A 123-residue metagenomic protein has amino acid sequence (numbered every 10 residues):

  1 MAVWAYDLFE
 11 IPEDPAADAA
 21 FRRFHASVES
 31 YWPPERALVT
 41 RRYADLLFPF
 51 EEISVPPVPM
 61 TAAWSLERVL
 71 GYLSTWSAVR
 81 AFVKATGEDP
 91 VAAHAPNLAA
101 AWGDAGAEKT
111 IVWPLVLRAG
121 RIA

Functional and structural regions predicted by a protein language model:
M1-A63: Conserved catalytic/acceptor-binding region of the Class I
V39-A123: Conserved Class I S-adenosyl-L-methionine
